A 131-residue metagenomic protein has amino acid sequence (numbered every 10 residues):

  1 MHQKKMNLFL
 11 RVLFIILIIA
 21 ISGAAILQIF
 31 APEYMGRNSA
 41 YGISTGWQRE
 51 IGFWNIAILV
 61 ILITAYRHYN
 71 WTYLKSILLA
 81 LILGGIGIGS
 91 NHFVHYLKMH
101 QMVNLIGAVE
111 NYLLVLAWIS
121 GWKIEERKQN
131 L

Functional and structural regions predicted by a protein language model:
Q3, I61-L79: Juxtamembrane helix-break-helix junctions at the cytosolic face of small multi-pass alpha-helical membrane proteins
L8-V12, A20-G46: Membrane-helix boundary elements
R11-L17, T72-L81: Membrane-interfacial loop-to-transmembrane alpha-helix junctions, especially the N-terminal start
I19-Q28, T45-Y66, L83: Core segments of alpha-helical transmembrane spans in multipass integral membrane proteins
R37-G46, M99-E110: Non-cytosolic membrane-interface motifs at loop->transmembrane helix junctions
N55-I58, S76-F93, N111-W118: Hydrophobic alpha-helical membrane segments
R67-Y73, G89-G107: Membrane-helix boundary connector in multi-pass membrane proteins
L113-L131: Membrane-water interface at the C-terminal end of transmembrane alpha helices
